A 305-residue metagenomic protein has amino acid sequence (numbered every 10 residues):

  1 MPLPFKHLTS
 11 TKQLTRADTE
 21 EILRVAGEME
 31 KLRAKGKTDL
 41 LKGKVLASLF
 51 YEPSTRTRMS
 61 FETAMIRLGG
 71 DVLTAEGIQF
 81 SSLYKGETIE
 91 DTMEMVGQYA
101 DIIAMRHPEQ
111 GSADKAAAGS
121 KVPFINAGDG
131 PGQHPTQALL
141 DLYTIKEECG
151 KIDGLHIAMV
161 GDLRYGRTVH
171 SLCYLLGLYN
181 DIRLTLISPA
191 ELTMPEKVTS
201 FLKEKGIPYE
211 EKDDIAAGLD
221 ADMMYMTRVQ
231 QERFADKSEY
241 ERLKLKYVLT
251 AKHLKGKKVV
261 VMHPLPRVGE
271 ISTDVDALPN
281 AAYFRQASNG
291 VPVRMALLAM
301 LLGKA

Functional and structural regions predicted by a protein language model:
M1-M59, T63: Positively charged, low-complexity intrinsically disordered leader regions
D39-K146, K257, G269-S272: Phosphate/diphosphate ligand-binding glycine-rich loop within oxidoreductases
Y51-A64, E147-M226: Glycine-rich phosphate/diphosphate-binding loop of Rossmann-like nucleotide-binding domains
L83-K85, Q133-L140, E196-K197, A221-D222 (+1 more regions): Short, charged, surface-exposed secondary-structure boundary motifs
V122, N180-I182, K255-V260: A short helix->loop->beta-strand "cap" motif at the edges of active sites that frequently abuts
K203-A281: Rossmann-like adenosine-cofactor binding region
A277-A305: C-terminal helix-to-coil terminal segments
